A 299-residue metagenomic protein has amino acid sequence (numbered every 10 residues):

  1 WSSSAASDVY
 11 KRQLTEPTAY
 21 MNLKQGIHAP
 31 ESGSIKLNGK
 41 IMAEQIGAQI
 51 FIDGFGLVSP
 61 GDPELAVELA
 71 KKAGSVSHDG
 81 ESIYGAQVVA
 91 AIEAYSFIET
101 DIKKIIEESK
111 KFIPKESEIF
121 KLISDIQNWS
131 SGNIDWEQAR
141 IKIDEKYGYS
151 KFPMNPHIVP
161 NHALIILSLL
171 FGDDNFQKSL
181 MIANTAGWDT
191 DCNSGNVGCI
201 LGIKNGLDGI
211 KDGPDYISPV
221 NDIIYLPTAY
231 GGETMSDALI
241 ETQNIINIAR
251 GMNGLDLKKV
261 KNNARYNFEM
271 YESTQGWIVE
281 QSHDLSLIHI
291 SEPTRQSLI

Functional and structural regions predicted by a protein language model:
W1-A6, Y10, I288-I299: Single conserved hydrophobic/aromatic residue that forms the stacking wall/gate of nucleotide- or nucleobase-binding
S3-I46: Acidic catalytic motifs of isoprenoid enzymes
S4-R12, K72-G85, K110-F120, T185-G195 (+1 more regions): Short, mixed-charge aromatic SLiMs
Y20-M21, E64-A73, G85-Q87, I217-N221: Short, conserved phosphate-binding/catalytic loop or strand-edge motifs used in phosphoryl-/nucleotidyl-transfer
K24-H28, S34-A43, I52-D62, K71-V76 (+1 more regions): Accessory "access/gating" subregions that flank catalytic or transport cores
N38, I46, D79-A91, G187-G206: Alpha-helical transmembrane segments that form the membrane-embedded catalytic/substrate-binding core of multi-pass
L169-I240: Catalytic phosphate/nucleotide-handling subdomain of diverse soluble enzymes
A229-L287, S291: Catalytic cores of secreted or luminal carbohydrate-active enzymes
